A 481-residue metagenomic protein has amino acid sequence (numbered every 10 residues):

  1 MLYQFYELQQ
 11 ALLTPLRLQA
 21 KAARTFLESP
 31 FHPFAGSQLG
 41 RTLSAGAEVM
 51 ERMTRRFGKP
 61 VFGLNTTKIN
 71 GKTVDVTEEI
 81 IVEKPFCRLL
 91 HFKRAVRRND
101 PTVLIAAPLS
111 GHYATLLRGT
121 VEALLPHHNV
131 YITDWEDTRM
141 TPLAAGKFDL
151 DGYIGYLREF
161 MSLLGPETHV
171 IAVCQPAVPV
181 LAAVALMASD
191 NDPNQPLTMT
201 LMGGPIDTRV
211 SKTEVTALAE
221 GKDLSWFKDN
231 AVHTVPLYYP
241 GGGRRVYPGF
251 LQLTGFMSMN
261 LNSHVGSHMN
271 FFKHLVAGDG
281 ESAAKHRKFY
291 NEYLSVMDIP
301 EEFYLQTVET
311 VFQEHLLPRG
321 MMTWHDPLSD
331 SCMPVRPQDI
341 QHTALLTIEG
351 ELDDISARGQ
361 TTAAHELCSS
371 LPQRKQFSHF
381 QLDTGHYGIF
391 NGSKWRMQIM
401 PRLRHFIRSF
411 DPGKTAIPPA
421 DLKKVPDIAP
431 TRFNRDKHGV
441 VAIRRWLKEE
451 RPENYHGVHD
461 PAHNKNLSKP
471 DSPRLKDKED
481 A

Functional and structural regions predicted by a protein language model:
M1-G71, N434, G439-P461, K469-A481: N-terminal targeting or regulatory segments adjacent to alpha/beta-hydrolase or S9 domains
M1-T42, P166, A183-E302: Alpha/beta-hydrolase-fold enzymes
V61-K68, K72-T141: Short, surface-exposed "cap/lid" segments of acyl-processing enzymes
M140-P142, G152-H169, L181, A185: Conserved acidic catalytic loop of the alpha/beta-hydrolase fold
A172-V180: Gly/Ala-rich beta-loop-alpha elbow adjacent to hydrolase catalytic centers
I340-Q341, T347-E349, D353: Short beta-strand/loop motif that positions the catalytic acidic residue of the alpha/beta-hydrolase fold
D354-Q360: Conserved alpha/beta-hydrolase "acid-adjacent" motif
H379-M397: Catalytic histidine-centered segment of alpha/beta-hydrolase-like enzymes
